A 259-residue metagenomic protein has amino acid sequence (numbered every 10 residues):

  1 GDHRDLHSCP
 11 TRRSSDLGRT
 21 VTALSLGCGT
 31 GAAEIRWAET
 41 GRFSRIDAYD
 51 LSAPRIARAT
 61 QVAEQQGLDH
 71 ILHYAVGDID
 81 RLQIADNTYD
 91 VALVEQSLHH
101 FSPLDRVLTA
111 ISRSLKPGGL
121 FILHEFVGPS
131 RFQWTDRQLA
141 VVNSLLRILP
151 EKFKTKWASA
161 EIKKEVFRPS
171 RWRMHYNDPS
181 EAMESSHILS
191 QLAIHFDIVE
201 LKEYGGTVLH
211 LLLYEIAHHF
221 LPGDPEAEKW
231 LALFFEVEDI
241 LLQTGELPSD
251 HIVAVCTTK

Functional and structural regions predicted by a protein language model:
D2-H3, H7-S14: Short, small-residue-biased leader/transition segments that mark boundaries at the very start of proteins
S25-L26, T30-R81: Class I SAM-dependent methyltransferase SAM/SAH-binding core
Q83-A92: A short acidic, Gly/Pro-enriched loop at the edge of an enzyme's catalytic core that lines a small-molecule cofactor
V94-E95, L123: A short beta-strand submotif of the Rossmann-like class I SAM-dependent methyltransferase core that lines
D105-L120: A short glycine-rich, Lys/Arg-flanked "PGG" loop and its adjoining helix->strand segment in the class I
I122-A158: Conserved class I S-adenosyl-L-methionine
K154-H219: Substrate-binding/catalytic lobe of Class I Rossmann-like enzymes that use SAM or dcSAM, i.e., the mid-to-C-terminal
H195, V199-K259: C-terminal lobe and adjacent flexible extensions of AdoMet/dcAdoMet transferase-like proteins
